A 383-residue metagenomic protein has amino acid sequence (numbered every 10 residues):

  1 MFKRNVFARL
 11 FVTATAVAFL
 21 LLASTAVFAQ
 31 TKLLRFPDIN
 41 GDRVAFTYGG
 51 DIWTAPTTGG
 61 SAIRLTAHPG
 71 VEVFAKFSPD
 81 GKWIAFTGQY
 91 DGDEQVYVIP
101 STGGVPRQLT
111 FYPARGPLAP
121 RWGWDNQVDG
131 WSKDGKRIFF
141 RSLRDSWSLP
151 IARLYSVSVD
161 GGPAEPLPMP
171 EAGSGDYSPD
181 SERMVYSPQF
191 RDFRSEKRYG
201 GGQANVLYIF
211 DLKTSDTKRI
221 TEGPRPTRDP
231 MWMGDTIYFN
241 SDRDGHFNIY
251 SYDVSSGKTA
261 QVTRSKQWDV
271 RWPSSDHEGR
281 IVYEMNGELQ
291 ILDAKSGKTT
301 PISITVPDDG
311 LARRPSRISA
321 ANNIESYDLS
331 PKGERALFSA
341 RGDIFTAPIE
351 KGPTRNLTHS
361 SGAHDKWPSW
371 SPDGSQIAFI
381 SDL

Functional and structural regions predicted by a protein language model:
M1-R9: N-terminal secretory signal peptides that target proteins for export/translocation
F11-S24: Bacterial N-terminal signal peptides
T25-A29: Sec/Tat signal peptide C-region and signal peptidase I cleavage site
Q30-T57, D328: Mature N-terminal segment immediately following signal peptide/propeptide cleavage in secreted/periplasmic
R35-G41, T87, V96, R141 (+4 more regions): Repeat-blade elements of multi-bladed beta-propeller folds
I39-G41, P79-D80, K133-D134, P179-D180 (+4 more regions): Residue-level detector of Asp-centered blade-edge/turn motifs that repeat once per structural unit in beta-propeller
Y48-W53, A67-E72, A85-S101, V105-N126 (+14 more regions): A flexible loop/linker signature enriched in serine peptidases of the S9 family
A62: Glycine/alanine-rich phosphate-binding loops at beta-alpha junctions
